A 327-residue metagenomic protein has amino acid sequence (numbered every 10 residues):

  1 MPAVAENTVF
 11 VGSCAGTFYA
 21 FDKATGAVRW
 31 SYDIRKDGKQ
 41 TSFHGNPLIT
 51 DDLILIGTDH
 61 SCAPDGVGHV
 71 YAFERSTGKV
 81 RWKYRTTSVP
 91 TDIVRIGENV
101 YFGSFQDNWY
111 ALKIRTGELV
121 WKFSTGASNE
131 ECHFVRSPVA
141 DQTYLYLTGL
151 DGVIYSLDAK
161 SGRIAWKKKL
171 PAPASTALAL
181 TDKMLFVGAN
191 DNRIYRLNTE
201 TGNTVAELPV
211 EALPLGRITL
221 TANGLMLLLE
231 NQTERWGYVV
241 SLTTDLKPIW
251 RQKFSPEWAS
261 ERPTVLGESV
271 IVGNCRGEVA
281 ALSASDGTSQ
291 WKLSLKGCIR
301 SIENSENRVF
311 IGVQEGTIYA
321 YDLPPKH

Functional and structural regions predicted by a protein language model:
M1-A15: Beta-strand-rich domains and repeat architectures in extracellular enzymes and scaffolds, especially beta-propellers
M1-A5, S31-D51, T58-G68, V80-I96 (+9 more regions): Extracytoplasmic beta-rich repeat domains
V11, I56, F102, L147 (+4 more regions): Residue position within the beta-strands of beta-propeller blades
C14, Y19-K23: Beta-propeller domains
A15, H60, Q106, D151 (+5 more regions): Residue-level signature of beta-propeller blades and closely related beta-rich strand-turn architectures in secreted
D22-G26, E74-T77, K113-G117, D158-G162 (+4 more regions): Short loop/turn segments that connect beta-strands within beta-propeller blades
N108, L228, Y238, Y321 (+1 more regions): Short loop/turn and low-complexity linker motifs enriched in small/turn-promoting residues
